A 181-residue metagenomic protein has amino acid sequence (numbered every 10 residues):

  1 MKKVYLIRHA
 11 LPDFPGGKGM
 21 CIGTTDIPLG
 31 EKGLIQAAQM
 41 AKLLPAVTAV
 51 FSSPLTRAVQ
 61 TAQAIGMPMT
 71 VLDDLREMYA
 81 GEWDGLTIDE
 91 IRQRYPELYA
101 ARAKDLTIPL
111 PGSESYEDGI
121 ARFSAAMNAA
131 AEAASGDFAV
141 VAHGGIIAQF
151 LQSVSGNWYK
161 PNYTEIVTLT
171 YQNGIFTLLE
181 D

Functional and structural regions predicted by a protein language model:
K2, I7-T70, R94: Active-site-proximal alpha-helix that buttresses catalytic centers in soluble enzyme cores
V4, A134-G145: Generic beta-sheet signal
L44-A46, A130-D137: Glycine-rich phosphate-binding loop signature in dinucleotide/nucleotide-binding domains
S52-S53, A121, V141-A142: Short beta-strand scaffold positions
A64, Q149, S153: Active-site signature of alpha/beta-hydrolase-fold catalytic machinery across serine- and Asp/Cys-nucleophile hydrolases
I65-R122, E180: Phosphate-handling substructures
G144-A148, Q172: GST superfamily/GST-like fold recognition
G156-E180: Domain-level recognition of soluble alpha/beta enzyme cores, biased toward histidine phosphatases/phosphomutases
